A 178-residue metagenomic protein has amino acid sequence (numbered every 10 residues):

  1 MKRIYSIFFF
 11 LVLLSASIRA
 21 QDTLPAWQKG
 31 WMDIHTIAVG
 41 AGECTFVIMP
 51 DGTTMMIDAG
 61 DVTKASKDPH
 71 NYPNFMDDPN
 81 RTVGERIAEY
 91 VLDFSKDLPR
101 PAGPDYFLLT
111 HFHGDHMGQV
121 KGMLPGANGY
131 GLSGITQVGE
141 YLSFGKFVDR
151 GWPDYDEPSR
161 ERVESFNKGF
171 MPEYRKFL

Functional and structural regions predicted by a protein language model:
M1-I4: Positively charged n-region of N-terminal signal peptides that target proteins for export
S6-S15: Bacterial N-terminal signal peptides
V12-L13, D68, K121: Alpha-helical transmembrane segments and their juxtamembrane interfaces
R19-M56, G60-D77: Zn-dependent metallo-beta-lactamase
Q21-D33, V39, P79, Y90-Y106 (+1 more regions): Flexible, acidic/histidine-containing loops and adjacent segments that form or flank the divalent-metal
I48-P50, G60, V83-R86, Y90 (+1 more regions): Mature, Sec-exported extracytoplasmic domains of Gram-positive
T110-H111: Ser/Thr-glycine-rich phosphate-binding loops at phosphate-binding pockets of nucleotides, nucleotide cofactors
G114: Short active-site segment of divalent metal-dependent hydrolases/proteases that encodes the spacing between
